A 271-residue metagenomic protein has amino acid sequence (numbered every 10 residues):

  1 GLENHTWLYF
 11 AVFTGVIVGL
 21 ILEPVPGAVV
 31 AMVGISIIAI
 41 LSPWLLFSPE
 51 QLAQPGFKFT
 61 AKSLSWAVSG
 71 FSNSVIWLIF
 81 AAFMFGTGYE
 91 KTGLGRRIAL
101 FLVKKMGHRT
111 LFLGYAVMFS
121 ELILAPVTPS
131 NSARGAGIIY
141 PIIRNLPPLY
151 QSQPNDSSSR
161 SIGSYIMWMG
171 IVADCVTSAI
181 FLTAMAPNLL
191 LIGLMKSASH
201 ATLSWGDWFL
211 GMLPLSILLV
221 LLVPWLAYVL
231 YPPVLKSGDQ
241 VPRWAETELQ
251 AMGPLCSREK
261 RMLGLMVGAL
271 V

Functional and structural regions predicted by a protein language model:
G1-A11, S72-A81: Structural signature of hydrophobic alpha-helical transmembrane segments
G1-H5, L102-L111, N155-S161, A251-S257: Short, amphipathic, aromatic/basic-enriched membrane-interface segments that mark the entry/exit of transmembrane
L2-E3, L46, T60-S69, L190-D207 (+1 more regions): Transmembrane helix-loop junctions at the membrane interface of multipass transporters and ion channels
L2-N4, G15-V33, P43, A67 (+3 more regions): Flexible hinge motifs at transmembrane-helix junctions and intramembrane kinks/re-entrant loops in multi-pass membrane
A11-V18, V117-I123, G170-A173, L265-L270: Hydrophobic, membrane-inserted alpha-helices
V18-P26, S120-S130, V172-L182: Transmembrane alpha-helix interface/packing and boundary motifs in multi-pass membrane proteins, characterized by
V29-N155: Membrane-embedded alpha-helical segments and adjacent helix-loop junctions characteristic of multi-pass solute
K91, N131-R134, Y150-G264: Juxtamembrane and boundary regions of transmembrane helices in multi-pass small-molecule transporters and channels
